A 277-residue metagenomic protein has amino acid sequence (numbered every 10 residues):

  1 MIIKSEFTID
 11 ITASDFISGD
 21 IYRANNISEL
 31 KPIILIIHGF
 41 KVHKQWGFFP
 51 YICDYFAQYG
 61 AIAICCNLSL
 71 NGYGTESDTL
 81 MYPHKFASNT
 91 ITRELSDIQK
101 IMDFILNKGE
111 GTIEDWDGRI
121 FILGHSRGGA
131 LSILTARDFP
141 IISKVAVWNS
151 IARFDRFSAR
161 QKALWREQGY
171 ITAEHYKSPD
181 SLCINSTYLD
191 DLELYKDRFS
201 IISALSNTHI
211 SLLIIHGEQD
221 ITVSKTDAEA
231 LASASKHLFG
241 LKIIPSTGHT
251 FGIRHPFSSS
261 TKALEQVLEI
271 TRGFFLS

Functional and structural regions predicted by a protein language model:
M1-I27: N-terminal cap/lid segment of alpha/beta-hydrolase-fold proteins
N26-N71: Short, surface-exposed "cap/lid" segments of acyl-processing enzymes
F49, I210, S224-S233: Short alpha-helix in the alpha/beta-hydrolase fold that links the catalytic acid
H84-G111: Alpha/beta-hydrolase active-site loop
G111-H125: Alpha/beta-hydrolase fold nucleophile elbow
D138-I184: Hydrolase active-site cap/lid region
N207-T208, I214-H216, D220: Short beta-strand/loop motif that positions the catalytic acidic residue of the alpha/beta-hydrolase fold
T247, F251, H255-S277: Catalytic active-site module of serine/aspartate enzymes centered on a nucleophile-bearing elbow/loop
